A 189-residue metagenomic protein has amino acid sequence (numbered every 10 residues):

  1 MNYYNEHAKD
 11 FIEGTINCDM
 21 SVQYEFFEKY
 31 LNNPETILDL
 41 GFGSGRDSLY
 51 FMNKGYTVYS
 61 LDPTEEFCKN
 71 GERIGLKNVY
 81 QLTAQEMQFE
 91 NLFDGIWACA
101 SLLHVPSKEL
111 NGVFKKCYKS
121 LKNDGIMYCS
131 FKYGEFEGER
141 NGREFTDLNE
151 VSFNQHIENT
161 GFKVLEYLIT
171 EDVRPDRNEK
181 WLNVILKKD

Functional and structural regions predicted by a protein language model:
M1-L38, G43-Q88, V105-G112, K116 (+1 more regions): Class I (Rossmann-like) S-adenosyl-L-methionine-dependent methyltransferase catalytic domain, capturing the SAM-binding
V58, I96-A98: N-terminal cationic amphipathic segment used for targeting or macromolecule association
Q88-I96: A short acidic, Gly/Pro-enriched loop at the edge of an enzyme's catalytic core that lines a small-molecule cofactor
A98-C99, S130: Short beta-strands and strand-loop turn motifs
A100-H104: Short catalytic micro-motifs in class I SAM-dependent methyltransferases
